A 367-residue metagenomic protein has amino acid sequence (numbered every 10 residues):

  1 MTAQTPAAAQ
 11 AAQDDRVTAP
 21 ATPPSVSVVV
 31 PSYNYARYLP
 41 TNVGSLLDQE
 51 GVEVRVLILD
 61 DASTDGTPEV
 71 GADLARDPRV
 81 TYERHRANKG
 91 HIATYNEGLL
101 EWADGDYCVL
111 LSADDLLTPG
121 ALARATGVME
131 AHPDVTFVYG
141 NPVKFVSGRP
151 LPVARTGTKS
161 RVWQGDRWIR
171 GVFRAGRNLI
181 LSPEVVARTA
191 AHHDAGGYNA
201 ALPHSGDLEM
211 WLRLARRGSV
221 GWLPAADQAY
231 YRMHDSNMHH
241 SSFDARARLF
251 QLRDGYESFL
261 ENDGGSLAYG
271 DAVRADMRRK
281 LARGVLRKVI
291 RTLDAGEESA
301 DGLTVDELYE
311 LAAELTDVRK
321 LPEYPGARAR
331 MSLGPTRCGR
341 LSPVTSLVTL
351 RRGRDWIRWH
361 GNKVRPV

Functional and structural regions predicted by a protein language model:
A3-R16, A21-P23, M233-V367: C-terminal subregions of glycosyltransferases and related glycan-biosynthesis enzymes
N34-D48: Short, well-formed alpha-helical segments that are part of the catalytic scaffolds of diverse glycosyltransferases
S45, D60-V70, A87, L117: A conserved acidic beta->alpha catalytic loop
E53-A62, E83-H85, S112-A113: Short beta-strand/loop segment that forms part of the nucleotide-sugar
H85-D104, A113-L116: Glycine-rich, basic loop-to-helix element that forms the pyrophosphate-binding segment of sugar-nucleotide handling
C108: Short aromatic/hydrophobic "clamp" motif used to bind/position activated sugar donors
G120-A154: Conserved donor NDP-sugar-binding/catalytic core segment of glycosyltransferases
S160-L252: Conserved nucleotide-sugar donor-binding catalytic segment
